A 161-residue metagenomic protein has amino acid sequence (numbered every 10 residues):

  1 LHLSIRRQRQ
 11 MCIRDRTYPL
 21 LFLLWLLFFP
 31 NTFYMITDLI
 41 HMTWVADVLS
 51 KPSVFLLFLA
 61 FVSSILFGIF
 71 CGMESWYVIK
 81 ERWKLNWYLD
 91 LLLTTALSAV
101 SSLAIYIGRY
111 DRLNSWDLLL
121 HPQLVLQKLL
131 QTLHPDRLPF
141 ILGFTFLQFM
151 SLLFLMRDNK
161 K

Functional and structural regions predicted by a protein language model:
L1-I13: Single conserved hydrophobic/aromatic residue that forms the stacking wall/gate of nucleotide- or nucleobase-binding
R7-Q10, A60-Y77, P139-L155: Hydrophobic cores of alpha-helical transmembrane segments in multi-pass inner/ER membrane proteins, independent
Q10, R14-T17, K80-D90: Membrane-interface helix-boundary motifs at transmembrane edges
F22-P30, L93-G108: Hydrophobic alpha-helical membrane-insertion segments
T32-T43: Transmembrane alpha-helix boundary signature
H41-K51, D117-L118: Membrane-interface helix termini and inter-helical loops of multi-pass transporters
F55-L57, N114, V125-Q148: Membrane-interface transmembrane-helix boundary segments in multi-pass integral membrane proteins
S102-Q123: Juxtamembrane non-transmembrane "cap" segments at the membrane-aqueous interface of multi-pass membrane proteins
